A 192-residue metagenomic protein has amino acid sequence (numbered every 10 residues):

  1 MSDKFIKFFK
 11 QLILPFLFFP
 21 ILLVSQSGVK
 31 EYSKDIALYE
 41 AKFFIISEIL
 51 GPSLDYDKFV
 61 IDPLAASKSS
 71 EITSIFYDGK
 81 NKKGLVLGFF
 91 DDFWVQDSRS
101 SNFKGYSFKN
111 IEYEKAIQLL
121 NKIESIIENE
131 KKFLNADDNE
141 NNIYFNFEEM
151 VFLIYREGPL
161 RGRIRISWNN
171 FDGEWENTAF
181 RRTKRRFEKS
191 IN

Functional and structural regions predicted by a protein language model:
M1-E31: Bacterial Sec-dependent N-terminal signal peptides
S25-N192: Positively charged, low-complexity terminal tracts and the immediately adjacent first secondary-structure elements
